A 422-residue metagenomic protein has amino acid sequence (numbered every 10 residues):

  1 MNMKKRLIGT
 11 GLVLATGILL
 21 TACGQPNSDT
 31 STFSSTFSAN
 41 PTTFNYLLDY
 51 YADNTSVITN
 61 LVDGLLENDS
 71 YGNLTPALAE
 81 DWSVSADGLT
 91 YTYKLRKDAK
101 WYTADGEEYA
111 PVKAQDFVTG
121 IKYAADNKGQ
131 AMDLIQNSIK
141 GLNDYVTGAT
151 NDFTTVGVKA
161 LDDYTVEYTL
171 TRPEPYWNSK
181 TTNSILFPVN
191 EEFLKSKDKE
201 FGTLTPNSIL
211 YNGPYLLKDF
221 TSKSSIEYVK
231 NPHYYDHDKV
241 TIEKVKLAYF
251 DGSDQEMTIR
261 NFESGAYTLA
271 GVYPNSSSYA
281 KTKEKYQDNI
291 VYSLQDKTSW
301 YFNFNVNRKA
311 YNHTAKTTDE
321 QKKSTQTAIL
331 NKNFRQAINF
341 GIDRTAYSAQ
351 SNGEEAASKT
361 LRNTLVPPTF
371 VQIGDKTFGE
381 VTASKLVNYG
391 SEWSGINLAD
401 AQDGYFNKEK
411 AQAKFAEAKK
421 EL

Functional and structural regions predicted by a protein language model:
M1-G9: Bacterial Sec-dependent N-terminal signal peptides
L19-A22: C-terminal motif of bacterial Sec signal peptides marking the signal peptidase cleavage site
G24-S31: Bacterial lipoprotein signal-peptidase II cleavage site
T32, F37, Y93-K97, Y164-E174 (+2 more regions): Short, hydrophobic/aromatic-enriched beta-strand segments in well-ordered soluble domains
T36-A86: N-terminal lobe/hinge region of extracytoplasmic solute-binding protein
K97-E107, P111-N127, L216-S351, Q372-L422: Extracytoplasmic/periplasmic ligand-capture domains
D116, Y123-F193: Surface-exposed binding/hinge segments that line and control ligand-binding clefts or catalytic entry sites
L170-K246, M257: Gly/Pro-rich hinge or "lid" segments in bacterial periplasmic/extracellular proteins
